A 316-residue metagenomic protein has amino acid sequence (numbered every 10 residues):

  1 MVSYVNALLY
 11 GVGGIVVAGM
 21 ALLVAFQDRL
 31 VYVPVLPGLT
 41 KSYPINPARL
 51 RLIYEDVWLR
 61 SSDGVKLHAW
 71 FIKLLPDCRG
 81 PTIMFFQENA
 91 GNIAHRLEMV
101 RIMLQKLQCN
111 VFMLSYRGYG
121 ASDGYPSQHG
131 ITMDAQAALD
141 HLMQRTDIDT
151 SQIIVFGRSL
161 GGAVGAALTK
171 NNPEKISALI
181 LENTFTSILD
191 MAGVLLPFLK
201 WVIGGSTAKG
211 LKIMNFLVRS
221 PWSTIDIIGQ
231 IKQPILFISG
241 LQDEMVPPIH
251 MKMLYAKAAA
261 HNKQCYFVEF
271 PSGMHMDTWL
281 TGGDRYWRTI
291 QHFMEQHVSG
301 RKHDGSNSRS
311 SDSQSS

Functional and structural regions predicted by a protein language model:
Y10-W58: An N-terminal hydrophobic leader/cap segment in hydrolases
R60-H141, A163: Membrane-embedded segments
S115, E182-N183, F270: Alpha/beta-hydrolase-fold catalytic nucleophile elbow
H141-D147, S151-L195: Primarily recognizes the serine-hydrolase "nucleophile elbow" in alpha/beta-hydrolase and SGNH/GDSL folds
L189-Q233, H292: Mobile cap/lid helix-loop segments that gate and shape the active-site cleft of serine hydrolases
Q230-K232, F237-S239, D243: Short beta-strand/loop motif that positions the catalytic acidic residue of the alpha/beta-hydrolase fold
Q242-V246, M276-D277: Acidic catalytic loop of the alpha/beta-hydrolase fold
K252-A256, A260-S316: C-terminal catalytic histidine-bearing segment of alpha/beta-hydrolase fold enzymes
